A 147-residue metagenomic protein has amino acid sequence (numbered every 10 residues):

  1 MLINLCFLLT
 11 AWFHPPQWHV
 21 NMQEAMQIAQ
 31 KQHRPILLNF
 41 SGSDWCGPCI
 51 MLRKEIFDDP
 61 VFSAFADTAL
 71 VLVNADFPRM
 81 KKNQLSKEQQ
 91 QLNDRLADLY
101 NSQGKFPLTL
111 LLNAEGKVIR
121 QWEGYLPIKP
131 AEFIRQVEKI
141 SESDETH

Functional and structural regions predicted by a protein language model:
N4-Q17: Bacterial Sec-dependent signal peptides at the C-terminal "C-region" and cleavage site
F13-P15, N83, Q121-G124: Second-shell loop/turn segments in exported
P16-H19, E55, F62-Q91: Thiol-based oxidoreductase modules, predominantly thioredoxin-like and allied folds used for disulfide exchange
H19-I36, A66: A short beta-strand-turn-helix
Q32-I36, T68-N74, K105-P107, A114-K117: Loop/turn elements at helix/coil->beta-strand transitions in domains of secreted/extracellular proteins
F40-S41, A75-P78, A114, E123-G124: Active-site-proximal beta-strand/loop segments in catalytic clefts of secreted hydrolases
S41-F57: Conserved redox-active cysteine motifs that mediate thiol-disulfide chemistry, especially di-cysteine Cys-X(1-2)-Cys
D98-L99, Q103-E145: Non-catalytic, surface beta->alpha helical segment in thiol-disulfide oxidoreductase systems
